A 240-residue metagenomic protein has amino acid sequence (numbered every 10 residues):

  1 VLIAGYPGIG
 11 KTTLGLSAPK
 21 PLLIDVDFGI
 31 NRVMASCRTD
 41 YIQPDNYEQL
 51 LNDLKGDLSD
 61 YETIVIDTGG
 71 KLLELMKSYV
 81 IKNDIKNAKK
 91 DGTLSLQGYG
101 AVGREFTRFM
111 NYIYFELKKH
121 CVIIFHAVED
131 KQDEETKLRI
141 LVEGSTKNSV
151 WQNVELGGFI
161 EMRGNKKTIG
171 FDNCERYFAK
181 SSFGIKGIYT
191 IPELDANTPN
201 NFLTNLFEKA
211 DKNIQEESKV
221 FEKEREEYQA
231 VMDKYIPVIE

Functional and structural regions predicted by a protein language model:
V1-L75: Conserved P-loop
L16-S17, F115, Q152: Solvent-exposed polar/charged
P21-L23, C121, E155-F159: Short, well-ordered beta-strand core segments
L54, M110-Y114, V154: Hydrophobic, Leu/Ile/Phe/Ala-enriched alpha-helical segments that form helix-helix packing faces
V65, C121-H126, F159-I160: Short, conserved beta-strand edge motifs with alternating hydrophobic and charged residues
K71-S149: P-loop NTPase motor core
D130-K234: Conserved GTP-binding G-domain of TRAFAC-class P-loop NTPases and closely related GTPase folds
M232, I239-E240: Extended non-globular C-terminal regions
